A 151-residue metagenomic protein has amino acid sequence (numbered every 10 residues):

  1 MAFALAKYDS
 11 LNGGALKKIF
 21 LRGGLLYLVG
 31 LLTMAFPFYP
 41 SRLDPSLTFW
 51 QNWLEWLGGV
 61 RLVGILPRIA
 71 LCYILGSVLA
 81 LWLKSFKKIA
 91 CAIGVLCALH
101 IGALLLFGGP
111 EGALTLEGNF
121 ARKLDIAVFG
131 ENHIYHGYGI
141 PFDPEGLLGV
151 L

Functional and structural regions predicted by a protein language model:
M1-L151: Alpha-helical transmembrane segments and their immediate juxtamembrane cytosolic regions
